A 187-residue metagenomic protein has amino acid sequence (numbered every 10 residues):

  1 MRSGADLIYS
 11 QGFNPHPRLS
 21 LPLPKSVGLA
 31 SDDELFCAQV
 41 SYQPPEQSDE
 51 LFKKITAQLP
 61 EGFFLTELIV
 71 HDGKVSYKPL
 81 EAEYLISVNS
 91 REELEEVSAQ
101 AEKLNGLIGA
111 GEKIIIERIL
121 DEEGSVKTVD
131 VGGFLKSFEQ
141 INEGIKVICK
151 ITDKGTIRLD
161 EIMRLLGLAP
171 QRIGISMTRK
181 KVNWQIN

Functional and structural regions predicted by a protein language model:
M1-R2: Extended, well-folded interaction surfaces typified by the phenylalanyl-tRNA synthetase beta subunit core
A5-N14, L65-V70, E112-E122: A short, aromatic/hydrophobic, helix- or strand-capping loop or linear motif that either lines the entrance/gate
L7-S41, K74-S76: Short, charge-patterned binding micro-sites
P17-K25, F64-D72, G124-Q140: Short amphipathic beta-strand starts and helix->beta connectors
S31-L85: Ordered, amphipathic secondary-structure segments that act as subunit-interaction surfaces in large macromolecular
P44-K54, S90-N105, D153-E161: Short, conserved charged micro-motifs
A57-Q58, I86-G111, A169-G174: Structural motif centered on alpha-helical elements and their boundaries
N105-N187: Core RNA-modification/binding signature centered on pseudouridine synthases
